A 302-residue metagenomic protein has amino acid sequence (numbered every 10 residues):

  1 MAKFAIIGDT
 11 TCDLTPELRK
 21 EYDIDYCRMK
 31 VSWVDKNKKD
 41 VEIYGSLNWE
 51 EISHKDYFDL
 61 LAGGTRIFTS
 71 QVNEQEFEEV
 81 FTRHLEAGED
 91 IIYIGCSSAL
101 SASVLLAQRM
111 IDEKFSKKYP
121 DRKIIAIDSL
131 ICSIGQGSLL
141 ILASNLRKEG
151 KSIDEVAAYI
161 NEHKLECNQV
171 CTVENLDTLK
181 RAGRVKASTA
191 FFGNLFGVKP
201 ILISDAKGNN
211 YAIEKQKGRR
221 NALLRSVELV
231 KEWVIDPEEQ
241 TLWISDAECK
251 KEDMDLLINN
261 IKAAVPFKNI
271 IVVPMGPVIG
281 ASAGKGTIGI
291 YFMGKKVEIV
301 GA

Functional and structural regions predicted by a protein language model:
K3, T11-R19, D25, K30-K38 (+5 more regions): Mixed-charge interfacial surface used for oligomerization/domain docking and macromolecular partner engagement
A5-E76: N-terminal glycine-rich anion-binding loop in soluble enzyme alpha/beta folds
A5-I7, I91-Y93, M275: Short glycine-aspartate micro-motif
G8, G95, D246: Short beta-strand/turn micro-motifs composed of small residues that flank or help shape donor/cofactor-binding pockets
L47, I67-E74, Y93, S97-V104 (+2 more regions): Short gly/ser-rich anion-binding loops that grip negatively charged ligand groups
E74-V104, Q108, K114: N-terminal glycine-rich phosphate/adenylate-binding segment common to multiple enzyme folds
